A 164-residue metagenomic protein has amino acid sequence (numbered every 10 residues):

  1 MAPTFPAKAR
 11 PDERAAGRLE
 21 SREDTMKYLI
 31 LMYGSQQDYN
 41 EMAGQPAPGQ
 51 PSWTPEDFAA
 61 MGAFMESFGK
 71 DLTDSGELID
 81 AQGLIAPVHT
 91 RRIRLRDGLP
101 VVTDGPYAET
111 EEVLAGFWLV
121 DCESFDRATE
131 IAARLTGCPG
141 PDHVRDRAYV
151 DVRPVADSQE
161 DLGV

Functional and structural regions predicted by a protein language model:
M1-A2, I30: Intrinsic structural disorder
A2, K8-A9, G62, F125: Generic alpha-helix initiation/capping and coil-helix boundary signal
P3-T25: Short, Lys/Arg-enriched N-terminal segments with co-localized hydrophobic residues within the first ~10-30 amino acids
E20-V164: Conserved, structured core segments of small domains
